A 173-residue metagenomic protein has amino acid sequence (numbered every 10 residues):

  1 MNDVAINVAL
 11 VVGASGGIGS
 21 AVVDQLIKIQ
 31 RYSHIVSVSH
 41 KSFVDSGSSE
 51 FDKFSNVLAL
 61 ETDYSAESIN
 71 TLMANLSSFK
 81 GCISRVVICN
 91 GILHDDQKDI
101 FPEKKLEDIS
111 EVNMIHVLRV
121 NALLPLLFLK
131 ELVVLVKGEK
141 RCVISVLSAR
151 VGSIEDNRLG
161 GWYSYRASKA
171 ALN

Functional and structural regions predicted by a protein language model:
M1-L10: Flexible N-terminal pre-Rossmann segment of NAD(P)-dependent oxidoreductases
V8, S84-V87, V143: Structural motif
V11-K28: N-terminal Rossmann NAD(P)H-binding glycine-rich loop of SDR-like oxidoreductase domains
I27-G47: Conserved glycine-rich Rossmann-like NAD(P)H-binding loop of the short-chain dehydrogenase/reductase
E50-S68: Rossmann-fold cofactor-recognition segment
N75-N90, H94-D95, S110: A glycine-rich helix->loop->beta "capping" turn within Rossmann-like NAD(P)(H)-dependent oxidoreductase domains
I92-L123, V133, K137-N173: Catalytic loop of short-chain dehydrogenase/reductase
L129-K130: A short, exposed helix-loop element centered on a Lys and neighboring polar residues
